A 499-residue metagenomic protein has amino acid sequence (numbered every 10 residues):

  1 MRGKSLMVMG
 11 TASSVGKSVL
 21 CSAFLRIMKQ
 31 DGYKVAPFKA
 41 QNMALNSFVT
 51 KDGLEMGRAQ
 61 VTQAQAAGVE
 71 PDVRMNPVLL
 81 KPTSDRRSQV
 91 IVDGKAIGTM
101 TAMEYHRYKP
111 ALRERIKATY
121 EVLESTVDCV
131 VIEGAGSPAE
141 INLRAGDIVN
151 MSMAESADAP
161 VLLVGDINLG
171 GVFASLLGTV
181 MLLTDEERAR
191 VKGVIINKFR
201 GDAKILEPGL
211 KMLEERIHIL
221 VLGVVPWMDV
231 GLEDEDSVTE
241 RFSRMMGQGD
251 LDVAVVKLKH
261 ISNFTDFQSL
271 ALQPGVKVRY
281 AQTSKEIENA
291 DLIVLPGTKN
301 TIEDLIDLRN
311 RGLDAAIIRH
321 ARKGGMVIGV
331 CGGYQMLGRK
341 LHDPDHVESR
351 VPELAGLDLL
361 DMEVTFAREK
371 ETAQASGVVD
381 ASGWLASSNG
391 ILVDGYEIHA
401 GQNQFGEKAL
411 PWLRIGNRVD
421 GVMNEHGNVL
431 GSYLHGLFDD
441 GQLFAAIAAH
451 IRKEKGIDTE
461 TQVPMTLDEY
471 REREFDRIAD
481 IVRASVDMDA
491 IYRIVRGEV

Functional and structural regions predicted by a protein language model:
M1-A321, M326, D343-H346, V364 (+2 more regions): Flexible phosphate-sensing "switch/lid" loops adjacent to ATP/NTP-binding sites across phosphate-transfer
C331: Catalytic nucleophile serine of serine hydrolases, specifically the conserved "nucleophile elbow" pentapeptide
L341-K370, A375-S376: Class I SAM-dependent methyltransferase SAM-binding "motif I" and its flanking Rossmann-like core
